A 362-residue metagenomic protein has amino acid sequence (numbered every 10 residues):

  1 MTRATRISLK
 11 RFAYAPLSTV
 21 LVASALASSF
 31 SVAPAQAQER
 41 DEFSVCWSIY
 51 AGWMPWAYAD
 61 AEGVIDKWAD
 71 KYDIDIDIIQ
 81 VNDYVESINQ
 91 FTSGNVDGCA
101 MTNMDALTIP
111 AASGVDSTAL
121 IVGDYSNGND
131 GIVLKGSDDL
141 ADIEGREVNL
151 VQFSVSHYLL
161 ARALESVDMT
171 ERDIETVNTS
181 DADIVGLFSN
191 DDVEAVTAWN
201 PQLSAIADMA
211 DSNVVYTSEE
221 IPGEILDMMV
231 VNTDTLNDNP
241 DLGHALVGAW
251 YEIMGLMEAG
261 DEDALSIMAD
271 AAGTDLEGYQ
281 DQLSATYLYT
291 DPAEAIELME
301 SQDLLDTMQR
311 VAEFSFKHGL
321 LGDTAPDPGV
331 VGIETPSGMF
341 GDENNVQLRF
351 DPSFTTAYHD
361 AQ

Functional and structural regions predicted by a protein language model:
T2-V20: Bacterial N-terminal signal peptides that target proteins for export
V20-A35: C-terminal segment of classical bacterial N-terminal signal peptides
Q38-N178, L187-N190, E194-N200, N213 (+2 more regions): Short, glycine-/small- and polar/acidic-enriched structural segments that line small-molecule recognition paths
F43, G145-L150, V193, N232-L236 (+2 more regions): Second-shell loop/turn segments in exported
G63-I74, E220, D291-L305: Short, solvent-exposed loop/beta-turn-alpha elements that line the ligand-binding surface or hinge of extracytoplasmic
D105, T176, A182-E277: Pocket-lining segment of extracytoplasmic ligand-binding domains
N239-T324: Secondary-structure end/capping motifs
A312-Q362: Conserved C-terminal helix/tail region of periplasmic/extracytoplasmic solute-binding proteins
